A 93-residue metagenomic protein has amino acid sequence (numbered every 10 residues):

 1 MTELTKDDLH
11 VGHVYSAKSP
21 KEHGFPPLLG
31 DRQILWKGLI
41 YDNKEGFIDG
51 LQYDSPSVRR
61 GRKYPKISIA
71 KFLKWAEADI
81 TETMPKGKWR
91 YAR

Functional and structural regions predicted by a protein language model:
M1-H10: Mixed-charge, Lys/Arg-rich low-complexity intrinsically disordered regions
E3, S19-P20, V58, A78: Residue-level detector of alpha-helical transmembrane segments in integral membrane proteins
E3-L4, G38, E45, W75: Short linear motifs centered on Gly/Pro in flexible linkers and helix caps
H10-P20: Tryptophan-anchored aromatic micro-motifs
P20, F25-Y64: Basic/aromatic-rich interaction segments and small domains that mediate binding to polyanionic partners
D54-R93: Intrinsically disordered, low-complexity, charged/polar segments
